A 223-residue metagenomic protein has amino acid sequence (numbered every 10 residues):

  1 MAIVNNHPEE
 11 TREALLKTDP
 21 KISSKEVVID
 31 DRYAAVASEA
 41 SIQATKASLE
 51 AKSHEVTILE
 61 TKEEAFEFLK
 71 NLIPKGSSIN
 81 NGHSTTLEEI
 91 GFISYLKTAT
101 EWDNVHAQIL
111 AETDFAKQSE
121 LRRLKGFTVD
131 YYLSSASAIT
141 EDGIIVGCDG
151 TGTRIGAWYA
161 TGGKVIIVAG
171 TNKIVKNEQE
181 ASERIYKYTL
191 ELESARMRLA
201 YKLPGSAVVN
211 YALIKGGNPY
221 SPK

Functional and structural regions predicted by a protein language model:
M1-L15: Eukaryotic N-terminal low-complexity, Ser/Thr- and Lys/Arg-rich leader segments that predominantly function as
A2, S23-D30, L87, N104: A cross-kingdom feature marking charged/low-complexity
E10-E13, D31-E39, S119-G126, S182-R184 (+1 more regions): Short low-complexity stretches enriched in small and charged residues
T11-E55: Generic N-terminal amphipathic, Lys/Arg-enriched alpha-helix
K21-V27, I73, E89, T161-G162: Catalytic cofactor-binding cores of redox enzymes
R32-Y33, Q108-A111, V165-N172: Flexible, glycine/proline-enriched loop segments at strand-loop-helix junctions that form or flank small-ligand binding
S38-R123, T128-Y132: N-terminal active-site beta-alpha-beta segment that forms phosphate/nucleotide-binding and substrate-recognition loops
G126-K223: Conserved phosphate- and dinucleotide-binding cores of soluble alpha/beta proteins, encompassing both enzyme active
